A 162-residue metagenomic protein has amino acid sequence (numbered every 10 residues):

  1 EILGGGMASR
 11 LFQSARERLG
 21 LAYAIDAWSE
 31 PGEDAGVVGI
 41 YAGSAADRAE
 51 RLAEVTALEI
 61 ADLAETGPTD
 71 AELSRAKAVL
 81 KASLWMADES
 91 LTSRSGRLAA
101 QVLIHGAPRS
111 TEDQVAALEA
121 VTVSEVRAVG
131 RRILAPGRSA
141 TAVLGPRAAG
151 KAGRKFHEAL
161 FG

Functional and structural regions predicted by a protein language model:
E1, L58, V79-A82, R132 (+1 more regions): Residues within well-ordered alpha-helical secondary structure of globular protein domains
E1-L11: A conserved active-site cap/scaffold subdomain adjacent to cofactor or substrate pockets
F12-V121, P136-G145: M16 family metallopeptidases and their MPP-like homologs
V121-I133: A short, acidic, amphipathic alpha-helical segment used as a generic capping/interface helix at domain edges
A135-G162: Proteolytic maturation boundary segments
